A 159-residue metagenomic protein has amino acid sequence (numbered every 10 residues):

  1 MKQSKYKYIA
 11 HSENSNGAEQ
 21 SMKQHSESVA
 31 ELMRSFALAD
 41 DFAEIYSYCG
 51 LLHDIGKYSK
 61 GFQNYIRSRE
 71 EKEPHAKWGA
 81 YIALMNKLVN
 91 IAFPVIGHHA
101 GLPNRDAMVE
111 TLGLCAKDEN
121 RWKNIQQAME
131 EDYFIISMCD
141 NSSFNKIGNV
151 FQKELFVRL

Functional and structural regions predicted by a protein language model:
K2-L159: Accessory nucleic-acid engagement/destabilization modules that flank
